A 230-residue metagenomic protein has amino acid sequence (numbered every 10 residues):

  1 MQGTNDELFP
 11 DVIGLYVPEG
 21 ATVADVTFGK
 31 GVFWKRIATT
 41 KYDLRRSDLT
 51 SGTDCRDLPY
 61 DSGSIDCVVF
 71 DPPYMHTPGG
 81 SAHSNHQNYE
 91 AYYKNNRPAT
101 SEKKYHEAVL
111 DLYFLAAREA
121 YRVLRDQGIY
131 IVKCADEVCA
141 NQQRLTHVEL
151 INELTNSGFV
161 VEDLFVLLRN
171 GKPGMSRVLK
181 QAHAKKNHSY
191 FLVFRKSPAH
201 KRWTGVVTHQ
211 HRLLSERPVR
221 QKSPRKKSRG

Functional and structural regions predicted by a protein language model:
M1-G230: Class I S-adenosyl-L-methionine-dependent methyltransferase catalytic core
